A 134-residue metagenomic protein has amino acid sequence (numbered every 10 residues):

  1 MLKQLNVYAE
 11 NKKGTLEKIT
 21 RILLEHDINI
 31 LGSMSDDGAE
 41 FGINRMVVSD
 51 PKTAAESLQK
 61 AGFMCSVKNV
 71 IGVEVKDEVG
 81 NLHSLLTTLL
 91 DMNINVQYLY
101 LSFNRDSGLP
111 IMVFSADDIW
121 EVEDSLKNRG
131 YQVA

Functional and structural regions predicted by a protein language model:
M1-A134: A conserved regulatory-domain signal marking ACT and ACT-like small-molecule sensing domains and adjacent regulatory
